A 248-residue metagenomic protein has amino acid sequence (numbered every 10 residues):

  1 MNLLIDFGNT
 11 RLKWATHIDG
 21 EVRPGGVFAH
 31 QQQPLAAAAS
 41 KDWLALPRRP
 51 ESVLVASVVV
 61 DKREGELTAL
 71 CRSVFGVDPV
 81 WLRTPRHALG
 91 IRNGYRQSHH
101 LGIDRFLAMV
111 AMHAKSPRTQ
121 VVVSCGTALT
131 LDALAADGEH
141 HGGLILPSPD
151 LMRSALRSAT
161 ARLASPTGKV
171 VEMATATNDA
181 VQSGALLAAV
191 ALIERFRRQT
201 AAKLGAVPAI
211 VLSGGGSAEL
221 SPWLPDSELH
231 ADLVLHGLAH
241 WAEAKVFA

Functional and structural regions predicted by a protein language model:
M1-A88: N-terminal glycine/serine-rich phosphate-binding loop of ATP-dependent small-molecule kinases, especially carbohydrate
M1-R23, M112, R118-H140, L156 (+1 more regions): Gly/Thr-rich phosphate-binding beta-strand-loop-beta motif of the actin/hexokinase/Hsp70
G26, V170-A206, G216-E219, D226-S227: Adenine-nucleotide phosphate-binding core of ATP-dependent small-molecule kinases
L54-V60, C125-T127, P208-S217: Glycine-rich beta-strand-to-loop/alpha-helix junction loops that act as flexible
V77, R96-S98, P225-D232: Active-site regions of enzymes building and remodeling cell-envelope glycoconjugates
H87-Q120, A239-A248: Conserved phosphate-binding catalytic cores of ATP/NTP-utilizing and phosphoryl-transfer enzymes
A108-P117, H141-Q182, L187, W241 (+1 more regions): Glycine-rich phosphate-binding loop plus the immediately following alpha-helix
A161, E228-A248: Glycine-rich phosphate-binding/hydrolytic loop that grips phosphoryl groups
